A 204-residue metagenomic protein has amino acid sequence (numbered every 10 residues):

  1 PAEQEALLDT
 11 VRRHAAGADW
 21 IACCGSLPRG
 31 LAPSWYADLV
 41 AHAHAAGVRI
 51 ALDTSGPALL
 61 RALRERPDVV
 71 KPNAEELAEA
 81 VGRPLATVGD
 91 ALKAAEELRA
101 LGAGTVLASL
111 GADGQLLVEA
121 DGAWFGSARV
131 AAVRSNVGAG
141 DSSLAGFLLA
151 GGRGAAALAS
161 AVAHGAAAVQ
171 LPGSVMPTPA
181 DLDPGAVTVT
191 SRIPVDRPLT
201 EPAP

Functional and structural regions predicted by a protein language model:
P1-A16: Conserved phosphate-binding/catalytic loop of the ribokinase/pfkB sugar-kinase fold
A2-E3, E79-L85, V133-V137: Short, charged, surface-exposed secondary-structure boundary motifs
V11, L39, H164: Aromatic/hydrophobic pocket-lining residues that form π-stacking "cages" and hydrophobic walls in ligand
H14-G30: Short acidic, glycine-rich surface-loop motifs adjacent to enzyme active sites
P33-I50, T54-D121: Conserved phosphate/ATP/ADP-binding segment of small-molecule kinases
E96-E97, L101-A112, A120-D121, S127-R192: Conserved post-catalytic alpha-helical subdomain immediately downstream of the catalytic base and nucleotide-binding
T190-P204: Intrinsically disordered, low-complexity acidic/proline-/asparagine-rich linker or regulatory tail/stalk regions
